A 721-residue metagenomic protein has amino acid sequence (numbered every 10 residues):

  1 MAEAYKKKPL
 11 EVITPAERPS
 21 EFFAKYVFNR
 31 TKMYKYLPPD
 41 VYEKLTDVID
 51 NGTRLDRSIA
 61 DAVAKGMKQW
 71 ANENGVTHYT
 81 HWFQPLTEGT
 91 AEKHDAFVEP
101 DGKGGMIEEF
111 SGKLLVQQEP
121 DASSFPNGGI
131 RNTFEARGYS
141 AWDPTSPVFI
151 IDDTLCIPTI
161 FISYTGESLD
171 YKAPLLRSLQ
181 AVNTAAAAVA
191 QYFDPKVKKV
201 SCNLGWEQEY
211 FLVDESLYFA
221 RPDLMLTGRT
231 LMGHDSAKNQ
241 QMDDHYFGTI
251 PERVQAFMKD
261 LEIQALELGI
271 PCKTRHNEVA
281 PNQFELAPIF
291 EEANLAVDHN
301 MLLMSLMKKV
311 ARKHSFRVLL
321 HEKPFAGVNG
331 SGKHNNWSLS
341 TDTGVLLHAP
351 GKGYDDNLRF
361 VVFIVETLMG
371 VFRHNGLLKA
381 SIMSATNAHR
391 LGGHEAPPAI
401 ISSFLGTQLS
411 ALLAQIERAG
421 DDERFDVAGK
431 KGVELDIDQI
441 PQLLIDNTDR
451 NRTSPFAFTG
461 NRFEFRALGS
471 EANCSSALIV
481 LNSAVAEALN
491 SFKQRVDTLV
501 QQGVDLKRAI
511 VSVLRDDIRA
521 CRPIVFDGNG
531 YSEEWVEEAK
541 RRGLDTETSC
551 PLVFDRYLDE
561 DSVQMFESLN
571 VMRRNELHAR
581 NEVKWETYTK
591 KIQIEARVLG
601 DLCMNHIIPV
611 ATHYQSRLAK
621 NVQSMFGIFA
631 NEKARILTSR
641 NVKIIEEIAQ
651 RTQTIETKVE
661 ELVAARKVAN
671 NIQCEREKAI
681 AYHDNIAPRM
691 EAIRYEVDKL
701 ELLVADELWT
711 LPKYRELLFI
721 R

Functional and structural regions predicted by a protein language model:
M1, I13-Y34, Q180, T184-A190: Flexible inter-domain linker/hinge segments
A2-A16, S124, T133-F149, T154: N-terminal hydrophobic targeting/anchoring segments and the immediately downstream early-domain regions of hydrolases
E21-E135: Active-site core of metal-dependent hydrolases
I59, F83, S111, P288-F290 (+5 more regions): Active-site proximal loops enriched in glycine and acidic residues that flank catalytic Cys/His/Asp and coordinate
I59-V63, F83-P85, K113-L114, F161 (+4 more regions): Active-site-proximal loop/turn and secondary-structure-junction residues that shape catalytic pockets, frequently
E88-G104, S123, R221, G228-T230 (+4 more regions): Short linear, low-complexity motifs centered on an aromatic residue
E135-L320, N329-N335, L339-E582: Glycine-rich, acidic/polar active-site loops that bind/position phosphate-bearing ligands
D516-R721: C-terminal amphipathic alpha-helical interaction region
